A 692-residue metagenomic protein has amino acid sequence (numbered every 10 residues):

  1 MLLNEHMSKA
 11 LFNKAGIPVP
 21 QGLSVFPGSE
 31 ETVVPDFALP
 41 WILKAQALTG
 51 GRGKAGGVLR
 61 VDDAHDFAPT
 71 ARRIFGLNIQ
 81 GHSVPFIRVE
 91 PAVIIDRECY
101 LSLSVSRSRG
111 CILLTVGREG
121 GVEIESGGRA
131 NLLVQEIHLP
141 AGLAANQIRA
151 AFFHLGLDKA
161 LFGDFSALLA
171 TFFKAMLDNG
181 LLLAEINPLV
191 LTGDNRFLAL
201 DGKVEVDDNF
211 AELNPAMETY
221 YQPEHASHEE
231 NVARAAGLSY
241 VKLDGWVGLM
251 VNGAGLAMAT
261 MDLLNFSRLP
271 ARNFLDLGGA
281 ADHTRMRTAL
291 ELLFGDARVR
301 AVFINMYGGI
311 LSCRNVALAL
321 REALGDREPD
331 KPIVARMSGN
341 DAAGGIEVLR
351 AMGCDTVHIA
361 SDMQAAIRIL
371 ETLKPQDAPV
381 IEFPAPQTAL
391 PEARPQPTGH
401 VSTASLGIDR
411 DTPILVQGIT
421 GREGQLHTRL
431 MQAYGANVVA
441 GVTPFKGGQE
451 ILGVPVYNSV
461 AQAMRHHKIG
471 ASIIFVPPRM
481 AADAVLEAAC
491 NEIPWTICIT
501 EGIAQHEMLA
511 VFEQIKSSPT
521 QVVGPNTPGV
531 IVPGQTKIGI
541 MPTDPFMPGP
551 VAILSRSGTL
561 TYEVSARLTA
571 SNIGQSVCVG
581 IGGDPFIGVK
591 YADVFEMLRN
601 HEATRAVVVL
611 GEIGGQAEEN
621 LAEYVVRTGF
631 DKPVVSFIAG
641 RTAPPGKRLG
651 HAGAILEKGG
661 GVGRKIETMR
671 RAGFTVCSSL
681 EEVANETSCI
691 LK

Functional and structural regions predicted by a protein language model:
M1-D96, Y100-K692: Catalytic-core regions of core metabolic enzymes, especially those transforming organic acids/acyl-group intermediates
